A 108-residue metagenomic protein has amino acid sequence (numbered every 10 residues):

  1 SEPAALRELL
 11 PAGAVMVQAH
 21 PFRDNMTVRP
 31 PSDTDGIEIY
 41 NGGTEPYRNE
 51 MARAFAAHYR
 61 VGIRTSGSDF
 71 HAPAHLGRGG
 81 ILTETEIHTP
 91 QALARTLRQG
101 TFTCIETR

Functional and structural regions predicted by a protein language model:
P3, A12-V15, F22-R108: Charged catalytic cores and adjacent phosphate/nucleic-acid-binding surfaces used for phosphate/nucleic-acid chemistry
L6-E8: S-adenosyl-L-methionine-dependent methyltransferase catalytic core, i.e., the SAM/SAH-binding region
